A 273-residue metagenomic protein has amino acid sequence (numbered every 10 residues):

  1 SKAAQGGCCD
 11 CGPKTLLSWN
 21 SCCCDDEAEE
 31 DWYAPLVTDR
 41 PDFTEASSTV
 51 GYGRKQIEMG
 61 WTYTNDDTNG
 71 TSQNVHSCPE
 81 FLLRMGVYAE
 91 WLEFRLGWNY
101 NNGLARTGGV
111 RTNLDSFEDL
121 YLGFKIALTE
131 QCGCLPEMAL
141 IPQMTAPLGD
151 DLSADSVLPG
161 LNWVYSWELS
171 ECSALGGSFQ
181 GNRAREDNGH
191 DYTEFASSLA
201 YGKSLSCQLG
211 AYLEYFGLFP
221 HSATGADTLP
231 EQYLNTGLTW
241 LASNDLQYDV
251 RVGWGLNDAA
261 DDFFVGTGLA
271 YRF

Functional and structural regions predicted by a protein language model:
A4-F273: Transmembrane beta-barrel domains of Gram-negative outer membranes and organellar outer membranes
